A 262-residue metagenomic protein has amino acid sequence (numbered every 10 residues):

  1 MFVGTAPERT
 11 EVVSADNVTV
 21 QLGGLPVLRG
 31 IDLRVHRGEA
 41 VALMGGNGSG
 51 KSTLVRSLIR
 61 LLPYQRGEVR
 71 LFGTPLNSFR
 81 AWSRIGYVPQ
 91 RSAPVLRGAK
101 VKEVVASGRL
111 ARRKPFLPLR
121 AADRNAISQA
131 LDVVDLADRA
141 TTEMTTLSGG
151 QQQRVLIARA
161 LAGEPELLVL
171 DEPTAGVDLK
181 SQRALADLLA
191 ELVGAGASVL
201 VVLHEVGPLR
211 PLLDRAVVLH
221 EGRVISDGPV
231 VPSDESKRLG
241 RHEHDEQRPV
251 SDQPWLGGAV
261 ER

Functional and structural regions predicted by a protein language model:
G67-A81: Conserved ABC transporter NBD signature motif
A121-R139: Conserved ABC ATPase "signature" region
E143-L147, Q151: Conserved ABC ATPase signature
E164: Conserved catalytic motifs of ABC-family nucleotide-binding domains
L168-D171: Catalytic Walker B motif of ABC-type/P-loop ATPase nucleotide-binding domains
L203-H204: H-loop/switch region of ABC-family ATPase nucleotide-binding domains
A216-P229: H-loop (His-switch) and adjacent beta-strand-loop-beta switch element of ABC-type ATPase nucleotide-binding domains
